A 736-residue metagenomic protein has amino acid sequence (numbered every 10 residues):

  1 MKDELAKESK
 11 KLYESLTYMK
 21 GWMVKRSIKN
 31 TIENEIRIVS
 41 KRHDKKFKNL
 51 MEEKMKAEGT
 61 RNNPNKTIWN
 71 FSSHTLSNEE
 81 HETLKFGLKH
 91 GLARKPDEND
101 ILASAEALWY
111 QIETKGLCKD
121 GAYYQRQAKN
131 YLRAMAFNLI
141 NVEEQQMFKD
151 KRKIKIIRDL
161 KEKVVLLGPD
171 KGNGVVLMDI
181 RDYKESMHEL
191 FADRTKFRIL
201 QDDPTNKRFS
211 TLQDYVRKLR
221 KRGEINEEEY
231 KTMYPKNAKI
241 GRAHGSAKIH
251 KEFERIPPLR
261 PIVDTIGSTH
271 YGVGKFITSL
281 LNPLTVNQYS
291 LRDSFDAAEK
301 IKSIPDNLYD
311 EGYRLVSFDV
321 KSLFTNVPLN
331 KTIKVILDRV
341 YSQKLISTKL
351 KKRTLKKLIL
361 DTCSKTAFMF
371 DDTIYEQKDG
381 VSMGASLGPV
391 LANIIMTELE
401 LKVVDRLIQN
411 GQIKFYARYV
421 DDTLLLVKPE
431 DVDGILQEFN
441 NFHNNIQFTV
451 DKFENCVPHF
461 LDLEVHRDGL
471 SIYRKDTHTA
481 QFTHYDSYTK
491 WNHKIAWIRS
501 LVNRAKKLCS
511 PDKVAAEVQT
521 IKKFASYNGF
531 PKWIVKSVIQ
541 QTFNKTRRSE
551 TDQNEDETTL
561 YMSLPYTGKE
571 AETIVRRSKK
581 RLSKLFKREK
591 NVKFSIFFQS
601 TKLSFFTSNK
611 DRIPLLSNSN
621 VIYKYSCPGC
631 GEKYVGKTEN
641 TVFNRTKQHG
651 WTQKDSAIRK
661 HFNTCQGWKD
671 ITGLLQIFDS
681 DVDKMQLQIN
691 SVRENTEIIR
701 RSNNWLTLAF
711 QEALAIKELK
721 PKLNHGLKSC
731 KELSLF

Functional and structural regions predicted by a protein language model:
M1-G245, R255, V538-N544, T559: Non-catalytic, polymerase-adjacent accessory regions of viral genome-replication enzymes
D203-I249, V286-A297, S317, S322-L323 (+3 more regions): Amphipathic alpha-helical blocks
I240-Y289, K321-V327, Y375-D405, W491: Conserved pre-motif C helix in the palm subdomain of viral-like polymerases
S246, I277, D319, G384 (+5 more regions): GIY-YIG nuclease signature motif recognition
F295-N444, F453-F460, D468: Conserved polymerase palm-domain catalytic core
S364, F368, V450-S526: A conserved non-catalytic segment of reverse transcriptases and RNA-directed RNA polymerases corresponding to the late
L470-Y485, A496, A515-A516, K522-Y527 (+1 more regions): Structure-specific nucleic-acid interaction/processing domains
A525-N528, K532-W651, L706-F710, K731-F736: GIY-YIG nuclease catalytic motif and its immediate N-terminal context
